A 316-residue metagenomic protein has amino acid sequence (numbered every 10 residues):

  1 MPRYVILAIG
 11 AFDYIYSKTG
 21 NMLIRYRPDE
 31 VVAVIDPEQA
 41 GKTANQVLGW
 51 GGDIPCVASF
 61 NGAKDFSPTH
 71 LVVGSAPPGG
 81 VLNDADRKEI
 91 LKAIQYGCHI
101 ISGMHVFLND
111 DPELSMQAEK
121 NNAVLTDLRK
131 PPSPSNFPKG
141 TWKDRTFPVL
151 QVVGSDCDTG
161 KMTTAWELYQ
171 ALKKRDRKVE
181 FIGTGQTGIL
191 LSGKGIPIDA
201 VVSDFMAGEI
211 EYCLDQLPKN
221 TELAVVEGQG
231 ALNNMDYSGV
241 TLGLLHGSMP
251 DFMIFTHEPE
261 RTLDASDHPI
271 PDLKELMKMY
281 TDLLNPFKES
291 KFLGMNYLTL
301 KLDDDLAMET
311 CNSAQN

Functional and structural regions predicted by a protein language model:
M1-K42: N-terminal Rossmann-like dinucleotide-binding module
R27-P55, G188-V201: N-terminal beta-loop-helix "entrance" segment that forms/cooperates in small-molecule cofactor or anionic ligand
V34, K174-I189: Short beta-strand-centered segment that lines the nucleotide-binding/catalytic pocket of NTP-utilizing
V47-K64, V81-R87: Glycine-rich, highly charged phosphate/nucleotide-binding loops
D53-G62, L125-L128, V201, N316: Short acidic-hydrophobic, aromatic-tinged amphipathic segments that line or gate anion-handling sites
G79-G80, E89-V149: Extreme N-terminal, non-catalytic leader segments that precede Walker-type/kinase nucleotide-binding cores
V106-L108, S115, L128, P132 (+2 more regions): Conserved catalytic-core segment of NTP-binding enzymes
S135-F181: Walker A (P-loop) phosphate-binding motif
